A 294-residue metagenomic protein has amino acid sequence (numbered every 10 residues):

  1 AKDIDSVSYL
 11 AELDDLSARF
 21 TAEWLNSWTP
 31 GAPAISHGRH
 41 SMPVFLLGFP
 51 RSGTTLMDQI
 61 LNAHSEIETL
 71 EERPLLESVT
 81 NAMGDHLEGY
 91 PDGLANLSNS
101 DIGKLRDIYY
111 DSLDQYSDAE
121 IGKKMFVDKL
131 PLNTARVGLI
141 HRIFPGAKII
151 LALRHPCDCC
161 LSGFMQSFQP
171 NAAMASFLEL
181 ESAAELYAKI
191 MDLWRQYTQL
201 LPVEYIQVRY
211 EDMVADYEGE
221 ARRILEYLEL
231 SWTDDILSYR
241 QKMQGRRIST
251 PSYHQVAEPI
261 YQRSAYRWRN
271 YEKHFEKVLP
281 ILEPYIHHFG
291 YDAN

Functional and structural regions predicted by a protein language model:
A1-P43, Y90-N99, G103-K124, C160-Q207 (+1 more regions): PAPS-dependent sulfotransferases, especially Golgi type II membrane carbohydrate sulfotransferases
A32-R142, A152: Phosphate-binding active sites in nucleotide-utilizing proteins
N62, P145, P202: Short conserved AdoMet
T69, I149, Y205-Q207: Conserved beta-strand scaffold positions in the cores of enzyme catalytic domains, especially in NTP/NDP-utilizing
E72, R209-Y210: A secondary-structure boundary/capping signal
P74-L76, P156-C159, M213-V214: Conserved nucleotide-binding/hydrolysis micro-motifs of P-loop NTPases
P131-L132, D212-D216: Acidic, metal-coordinating catalytic cores used for nucleic-acid/nucleotide bond scission and strand-transfer chemistry
I140-F164: Conserved phosphate-donor/acceptor-positioning beta-strand/loop module used by diverse small-molecule
